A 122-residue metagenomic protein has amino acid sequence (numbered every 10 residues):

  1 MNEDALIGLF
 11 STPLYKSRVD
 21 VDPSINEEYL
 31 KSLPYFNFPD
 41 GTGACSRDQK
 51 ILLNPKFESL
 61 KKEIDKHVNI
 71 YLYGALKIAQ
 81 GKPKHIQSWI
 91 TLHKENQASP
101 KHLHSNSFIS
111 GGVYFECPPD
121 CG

Functional and structural regions predicted by a protein language model:
M1-G81, A98: Non-heme Fe(II)/2-oxoglutarate
K84: Active-site cores enriched in adjacent His and Asp/Glu residues with nearby glycine-rich loops that coordinate divalent
Q87-G122: Catalytic core of non-heme Fe(II) oxygenases with the double-stranded beta-helix
